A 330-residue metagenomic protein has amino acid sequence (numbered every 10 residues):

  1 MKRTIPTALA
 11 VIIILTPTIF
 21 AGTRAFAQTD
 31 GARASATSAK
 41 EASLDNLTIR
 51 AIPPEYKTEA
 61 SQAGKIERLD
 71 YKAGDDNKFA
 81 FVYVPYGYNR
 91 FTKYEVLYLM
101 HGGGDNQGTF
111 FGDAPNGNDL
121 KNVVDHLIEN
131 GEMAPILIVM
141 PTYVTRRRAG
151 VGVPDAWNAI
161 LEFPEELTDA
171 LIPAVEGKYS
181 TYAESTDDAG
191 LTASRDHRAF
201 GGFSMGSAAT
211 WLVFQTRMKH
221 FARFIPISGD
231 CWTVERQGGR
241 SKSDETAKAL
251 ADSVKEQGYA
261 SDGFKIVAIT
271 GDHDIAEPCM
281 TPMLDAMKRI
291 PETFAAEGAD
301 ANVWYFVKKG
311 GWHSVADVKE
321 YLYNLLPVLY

Functional and structural regions predicted by a protein language model:
M1-L9: Bacterial N-terminal signal peptides that target proteins for export
L9-T18: Bacterial N-terminal signal peptides
I12, T23-R24, F91: Local alpha-helix boundary/kink/capping signal
I19-D30: Sec-dependent signal peptide cleavage junction
Q28-Y330: Non-catalytic cap/lid and distal C-terminal segments of serine-dependent acyl enzymes
